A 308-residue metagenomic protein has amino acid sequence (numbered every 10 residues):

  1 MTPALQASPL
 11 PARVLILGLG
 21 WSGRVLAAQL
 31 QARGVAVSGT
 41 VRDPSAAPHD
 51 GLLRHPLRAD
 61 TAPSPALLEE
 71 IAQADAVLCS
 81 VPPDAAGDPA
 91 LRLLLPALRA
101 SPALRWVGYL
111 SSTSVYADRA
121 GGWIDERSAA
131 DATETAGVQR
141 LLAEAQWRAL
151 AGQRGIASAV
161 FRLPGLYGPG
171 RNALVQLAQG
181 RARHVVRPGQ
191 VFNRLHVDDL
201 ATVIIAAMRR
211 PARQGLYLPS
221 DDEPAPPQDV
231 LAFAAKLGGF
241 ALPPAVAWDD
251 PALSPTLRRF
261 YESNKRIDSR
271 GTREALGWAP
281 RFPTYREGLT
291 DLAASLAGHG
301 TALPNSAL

Functional and structural regions predicted by a protein language model:
L67-L110: NAD(P)-cofactor binding segment of oxidoreductase domains
L95-T135: Conserved Rossmann-fold NAD(P)-dependent oxidoreductase catalytic core, especially the SDR/UDP-sugar
A120-V160: Catalytic helix-loop patch of NAD(P)-dependent Rossmann-fold dehydrogenases
L141, R154-I156, L166-Q179, A206-Y217 (+1 more regions): Glycine/proline-rich active-site loop of Rossmann-fold NAD(P)-dependent oxidoreductases
P169-Q176, V186-M208: Substrate-positioning beta->alpha
R210-L257, A302-L308: Mid/C-terminal beta-alpha module of Rossmann-like enzyme folds, strongest in SDR-family dehydrogenases/epimerases
A232, P251-A279: Conserved C-terminal active-site "lid" loop/helix of NAD(P)H-dependent oxidoreductases that clamps the redox cofactor
P283-L308: Amphipathic terminal alpha-helices
